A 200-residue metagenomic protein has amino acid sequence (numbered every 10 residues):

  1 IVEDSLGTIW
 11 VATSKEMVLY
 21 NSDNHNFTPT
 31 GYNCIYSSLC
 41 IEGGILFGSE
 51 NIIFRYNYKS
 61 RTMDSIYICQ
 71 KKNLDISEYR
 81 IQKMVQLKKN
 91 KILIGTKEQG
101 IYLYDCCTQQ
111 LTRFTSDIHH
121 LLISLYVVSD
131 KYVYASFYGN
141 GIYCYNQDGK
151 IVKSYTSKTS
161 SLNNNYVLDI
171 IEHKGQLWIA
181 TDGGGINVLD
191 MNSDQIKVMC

Functional and structural regions predicted by a protein language model:
I1-C200: Carboxylate-rich, polar loop motifs that coordinate divalent cations or form catalytic acidic clusters
